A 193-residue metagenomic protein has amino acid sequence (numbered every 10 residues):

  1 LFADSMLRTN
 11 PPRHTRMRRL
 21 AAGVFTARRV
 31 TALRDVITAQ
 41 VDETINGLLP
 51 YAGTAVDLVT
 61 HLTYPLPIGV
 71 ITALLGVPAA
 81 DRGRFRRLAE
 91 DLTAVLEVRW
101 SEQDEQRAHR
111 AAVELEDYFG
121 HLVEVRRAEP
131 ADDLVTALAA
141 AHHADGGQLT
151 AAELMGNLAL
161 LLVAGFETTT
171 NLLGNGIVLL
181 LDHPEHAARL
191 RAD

Functional and structural regions predicted by a protein language model:
L1-D193: Cytochrome P450
